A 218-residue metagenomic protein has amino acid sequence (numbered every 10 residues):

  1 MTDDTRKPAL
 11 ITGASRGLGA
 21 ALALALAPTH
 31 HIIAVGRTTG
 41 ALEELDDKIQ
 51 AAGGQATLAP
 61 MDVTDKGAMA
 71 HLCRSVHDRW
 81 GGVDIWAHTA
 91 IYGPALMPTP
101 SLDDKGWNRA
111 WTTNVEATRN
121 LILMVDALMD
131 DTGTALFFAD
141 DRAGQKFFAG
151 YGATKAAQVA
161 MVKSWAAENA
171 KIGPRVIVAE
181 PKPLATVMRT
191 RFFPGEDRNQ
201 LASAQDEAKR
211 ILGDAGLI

Functional and structural regions predicted by a protein language model:
G13-R16: Conserved glycine-rich cofactor-binding loop
T29-E44: Conserved glycine-rich Rossmann-like NAD(P)H-binding loop of the short-chain dehydrogenase/reductase
A51-G67: Rossmann-fold cofactor-recognition segment
A70, I91-N108: Conserved mid-core segment of classical short-chain dehydrogenase/reductases
R74, D78, T113-G133, A167: Amphipathic alpha-helical dimer-interface segment in Rossmann-like NAD(P)H-dependent oxidoreductases
I91-Y92, A127, D131-K171, E180-P183: Catalytic loop of short-chain dehydrogenase/reductase
P100-R119, L136, Q158: Catalytic Tyr-X3-Lys loop
K171-P174, V178-T186, P194-I218: C-terminal helical subdomain
